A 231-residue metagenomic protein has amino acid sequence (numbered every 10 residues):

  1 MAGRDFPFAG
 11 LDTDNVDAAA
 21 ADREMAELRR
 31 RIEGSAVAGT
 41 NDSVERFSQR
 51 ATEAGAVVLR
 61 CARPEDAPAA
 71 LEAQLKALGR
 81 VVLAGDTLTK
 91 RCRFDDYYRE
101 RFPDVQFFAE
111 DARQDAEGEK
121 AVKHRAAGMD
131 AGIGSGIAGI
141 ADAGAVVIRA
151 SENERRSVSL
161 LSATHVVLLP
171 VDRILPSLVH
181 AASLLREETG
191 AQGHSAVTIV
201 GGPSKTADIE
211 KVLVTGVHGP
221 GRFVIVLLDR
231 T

Functional and structural regions predicted by a protein language model:
M1-T231: The feature marks the mature, well-folded catalytic cores of soluble enzymes
